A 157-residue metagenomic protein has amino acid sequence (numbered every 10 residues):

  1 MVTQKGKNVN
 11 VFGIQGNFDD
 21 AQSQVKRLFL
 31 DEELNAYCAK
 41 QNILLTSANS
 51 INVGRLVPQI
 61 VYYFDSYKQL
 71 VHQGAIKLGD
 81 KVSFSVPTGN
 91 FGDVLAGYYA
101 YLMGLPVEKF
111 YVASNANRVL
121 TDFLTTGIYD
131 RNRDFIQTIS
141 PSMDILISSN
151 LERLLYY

Functional and structural regions predicted by a protein language model:
M1-Y157: PLP-dependent amino-acid enzyme catalytic core
